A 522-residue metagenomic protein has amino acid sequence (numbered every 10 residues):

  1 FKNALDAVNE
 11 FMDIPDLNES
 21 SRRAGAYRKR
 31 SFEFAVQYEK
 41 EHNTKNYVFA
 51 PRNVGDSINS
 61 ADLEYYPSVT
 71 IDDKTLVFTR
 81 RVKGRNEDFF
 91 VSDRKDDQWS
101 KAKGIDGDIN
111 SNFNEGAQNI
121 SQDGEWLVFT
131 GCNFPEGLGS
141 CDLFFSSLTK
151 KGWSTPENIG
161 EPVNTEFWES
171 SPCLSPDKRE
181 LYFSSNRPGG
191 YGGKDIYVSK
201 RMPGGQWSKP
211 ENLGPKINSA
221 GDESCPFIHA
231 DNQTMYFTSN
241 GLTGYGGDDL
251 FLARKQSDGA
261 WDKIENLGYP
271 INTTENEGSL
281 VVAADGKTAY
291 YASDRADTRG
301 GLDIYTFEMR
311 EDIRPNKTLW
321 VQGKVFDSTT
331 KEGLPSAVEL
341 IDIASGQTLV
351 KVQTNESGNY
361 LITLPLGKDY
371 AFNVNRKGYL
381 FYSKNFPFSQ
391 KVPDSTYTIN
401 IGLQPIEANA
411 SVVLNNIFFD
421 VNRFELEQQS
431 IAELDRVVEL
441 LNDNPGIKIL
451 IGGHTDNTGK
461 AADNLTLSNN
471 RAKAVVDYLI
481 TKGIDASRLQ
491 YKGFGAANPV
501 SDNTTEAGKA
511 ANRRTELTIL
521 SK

Functional and structural regions predicted by a protein language model:
N3-D6, E10-K324, T329, K368 (+1 more regions): Short, conserved micro-motifs composed of acidic
S239, G244-G246, N444, G452-K522: Periplasmic OmpA-like peptidoglycan-binding domain that tethers envelope proteins to the cell wall
T329-S345: Short, ordered, surface-exposed loop/turn motifs in non-cytosolic proteins
A344-N359: Short, acidic Ser/Thr/Gly-rich low-complexity loop/linker segments typical of extracellular and cell-surface proteins
G358, K368-G378: A short, solvent-exposed beta-strand micro-motif common in secreted/extracellular proteins
G358-L364, N400: Exposed aromatic-hydrophobic patches
K377-N400: Structured interaction patches on ligand/partner-binding surfaces of diverse proteins
E407-I447, T455-D463: Short, solvent-exposed beta-strand/turn patches at coil↔beta or beta↔helix junctions that act as interaction loops
